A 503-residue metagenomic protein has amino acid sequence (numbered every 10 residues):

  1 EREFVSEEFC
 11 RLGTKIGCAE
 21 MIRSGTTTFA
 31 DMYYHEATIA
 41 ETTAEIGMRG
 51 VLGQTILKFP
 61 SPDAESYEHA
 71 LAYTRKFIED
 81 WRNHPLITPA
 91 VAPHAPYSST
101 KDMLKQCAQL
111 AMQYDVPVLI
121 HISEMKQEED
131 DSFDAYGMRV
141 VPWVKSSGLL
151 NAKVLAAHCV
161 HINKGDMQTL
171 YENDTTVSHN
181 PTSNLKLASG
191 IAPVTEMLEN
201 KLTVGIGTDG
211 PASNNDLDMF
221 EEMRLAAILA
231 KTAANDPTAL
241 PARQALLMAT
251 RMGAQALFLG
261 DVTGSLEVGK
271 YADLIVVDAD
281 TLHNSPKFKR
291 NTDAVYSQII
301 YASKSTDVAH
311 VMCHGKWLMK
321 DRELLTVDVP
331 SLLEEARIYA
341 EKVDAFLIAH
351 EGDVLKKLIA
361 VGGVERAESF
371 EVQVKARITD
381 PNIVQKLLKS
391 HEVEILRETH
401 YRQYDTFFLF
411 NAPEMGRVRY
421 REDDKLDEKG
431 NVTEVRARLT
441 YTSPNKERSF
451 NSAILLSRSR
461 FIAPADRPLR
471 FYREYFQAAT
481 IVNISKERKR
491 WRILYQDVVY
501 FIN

Functional and structural regions predicted by a protein language model:
E1-I46, A70-N83, R337: Alpha-helical scaffold segments that flank or form the walls of functional sites
G25, T43, V91, H121 (+10 more regions): Divalent metal-coordination and catalytic microenvironments
T38-V160, G165: Metal-coordinating catalytic core of metallo-dependent amide/deamination hydrolases
S146-K153, T195-H283: His/Asp/Glu-enriched, well-ordered alpha-helical/loop segment that forms or immediately abuts the divalent-metal
I162, D166-T175, N180-K186, V194: Long hydrophobic segments that form regular secondary structure
Y271-V327, L333: C-terminal cap of metal-dependent C-N hydrolases
D321-E365: Intein/HINT protein-splicing elements and their conserved insertion hotspots or analogous self-processing inserts
G362-Y495: N-terminal strand-loop-strand beta-hairpin
